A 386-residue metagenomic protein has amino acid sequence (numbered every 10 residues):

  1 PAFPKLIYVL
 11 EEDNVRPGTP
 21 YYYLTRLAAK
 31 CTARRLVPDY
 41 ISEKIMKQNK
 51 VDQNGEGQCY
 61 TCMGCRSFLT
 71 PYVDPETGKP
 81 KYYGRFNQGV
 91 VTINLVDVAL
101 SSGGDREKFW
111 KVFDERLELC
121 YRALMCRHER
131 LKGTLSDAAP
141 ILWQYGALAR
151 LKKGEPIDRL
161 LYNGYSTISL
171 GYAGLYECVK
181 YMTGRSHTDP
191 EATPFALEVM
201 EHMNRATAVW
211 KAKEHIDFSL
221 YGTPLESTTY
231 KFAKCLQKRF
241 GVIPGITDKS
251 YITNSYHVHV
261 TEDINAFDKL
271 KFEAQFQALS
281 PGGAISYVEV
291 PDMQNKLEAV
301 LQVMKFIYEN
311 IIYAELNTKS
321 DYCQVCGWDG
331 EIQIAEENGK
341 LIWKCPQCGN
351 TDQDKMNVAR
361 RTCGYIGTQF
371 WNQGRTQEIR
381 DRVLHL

Functional and structural regions predicted by a protein language model:
P1-G164, R185, D189-Q347, T351 (+1 more regions): Conserved catalytic cores of very large enzyme subunits
V90, L95, Y165-S169, R360-C363 (+2 more regions): Generic secondary-structure boundary/loop-capping signal
D97, L124, V179, T362-C363: Generic short alpha-helical hydrophobic face used as a protein-protein interaction/packing hotspot
I168-Y181, E201, R361: Contiguous, well-ordered alpha-helical segments that form the cores/surfaces of helical PPI scaffolds
G171-G174, G282, G364, G374: Glycine-centered flexibility sites
M182, W210, I366-Q369: Generic recognition of well-structured, leucine-rich alpha-helical segments and adjacent helix-turn regions within
G349-L386: Long insertion/accessory domains within large nucleic-acid-processing enzymes
